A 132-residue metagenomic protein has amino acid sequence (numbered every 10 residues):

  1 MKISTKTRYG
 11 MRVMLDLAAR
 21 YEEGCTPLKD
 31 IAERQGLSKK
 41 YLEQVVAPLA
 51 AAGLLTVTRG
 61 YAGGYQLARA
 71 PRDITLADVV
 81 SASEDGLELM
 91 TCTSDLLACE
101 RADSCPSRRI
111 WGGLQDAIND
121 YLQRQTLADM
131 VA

Functional and structural regions predicted by a protein language model:
I3-T7, M11-S38: N-terminal helix-turn-helix DNA-binding core of bacterial DNA-binding proteins
E23, P27-L28, E33, A51 (+2 more regions): Solvent-exposed interaction patches of small proteins and small membrane subunits
Y41: Residues in the helix-turn-helix
V45-A52: Basic amphipathic alpha-helical segments that dock to polyanions
G53-A68: Beta-hairpin "wing" of winged helix-turn-helix
A68-A132: Non-DNA-binding regulatory cores of transcription-related proteins, predominantly C-terminal effector-binding
